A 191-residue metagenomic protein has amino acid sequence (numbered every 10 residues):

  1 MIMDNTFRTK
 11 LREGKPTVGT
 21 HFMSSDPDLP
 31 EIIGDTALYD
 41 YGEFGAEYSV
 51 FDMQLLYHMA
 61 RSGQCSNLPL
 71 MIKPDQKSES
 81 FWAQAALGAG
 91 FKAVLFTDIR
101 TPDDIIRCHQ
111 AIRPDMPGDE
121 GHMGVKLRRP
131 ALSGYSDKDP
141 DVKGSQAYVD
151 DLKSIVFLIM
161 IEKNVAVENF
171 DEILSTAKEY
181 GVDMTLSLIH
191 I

Functional and structural regions predicted by a protein language model:
M1-G19, K138-K153: N-terminal amphipathic alpha-helix/helix-capping segment at the start of soluble metabolic enzymes
V18-H21, G42-F44, L70-P74, V94-F96 (+2 more regions): Hydrophobic faces of well-ordered beta-strands that scaffold small-molecule active sites in alpha/beta enzyme cores
M23-T36, S78-A85, A166-T176: Short, acidic/polar
A37-Y41, G88-A93, R113, A177-M184: Glycine-enriched alpha-helix->loop->beta-strand junction motifs that scaffold or abut catalytic
M53-P74, M116, L152: Alpha-helix-loop-beta-strand connector modules within alpha/beta enzyme cores
L68-I105: Active-site beta->alpha loop and helix N-cap motifs at the rims of alpha/beta catalytic domains
F96-Y180: Conserved anion-binding
I189-I191: Conserved small/polar residues in nucleotide/adenosyl-binding loops
